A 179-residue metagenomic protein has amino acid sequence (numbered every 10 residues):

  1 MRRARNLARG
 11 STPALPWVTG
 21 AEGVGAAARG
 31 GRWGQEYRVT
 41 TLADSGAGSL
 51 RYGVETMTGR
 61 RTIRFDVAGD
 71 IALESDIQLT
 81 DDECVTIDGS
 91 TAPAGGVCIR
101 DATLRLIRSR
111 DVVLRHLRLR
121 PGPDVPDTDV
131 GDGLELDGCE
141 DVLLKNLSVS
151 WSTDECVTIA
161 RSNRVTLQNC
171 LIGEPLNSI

Functional and structural regions predicted by a protein language model:
M1-W17, A27: Primarily auto-inhibitory N-terminal propeptides
W17-I63: Acidic Gly/Asp/Thr-rich repetitive segments characteristic of extracellular carbohydrate-active and adhesion proteins
T41, P93-R100, I179: Blade-edge beta-strand/turn elements of extracellular beta-propeller and related beta-sheet repeat scaffolds
A43-S45, R61, A68-D70, T91-A94: Acidic glycine-/aspartate-rich tracts in secreted/extracellular proteins
R51-G59, D70-D88, V97-R115, P121-E140 (+1 more regions): Extracellular beta-strand-rich solenoid/capping regions of secreted or surface-exposed proteins that bind or remodel
C84, D88-P93, R110-P123, G138-W151 (+1 more regions): Right-handed parallel beta-helix
D154-T158: Short helix-to-loop capping/linker segments positioned immediately adjacent to catalytic or ligand/cofactor-binding
